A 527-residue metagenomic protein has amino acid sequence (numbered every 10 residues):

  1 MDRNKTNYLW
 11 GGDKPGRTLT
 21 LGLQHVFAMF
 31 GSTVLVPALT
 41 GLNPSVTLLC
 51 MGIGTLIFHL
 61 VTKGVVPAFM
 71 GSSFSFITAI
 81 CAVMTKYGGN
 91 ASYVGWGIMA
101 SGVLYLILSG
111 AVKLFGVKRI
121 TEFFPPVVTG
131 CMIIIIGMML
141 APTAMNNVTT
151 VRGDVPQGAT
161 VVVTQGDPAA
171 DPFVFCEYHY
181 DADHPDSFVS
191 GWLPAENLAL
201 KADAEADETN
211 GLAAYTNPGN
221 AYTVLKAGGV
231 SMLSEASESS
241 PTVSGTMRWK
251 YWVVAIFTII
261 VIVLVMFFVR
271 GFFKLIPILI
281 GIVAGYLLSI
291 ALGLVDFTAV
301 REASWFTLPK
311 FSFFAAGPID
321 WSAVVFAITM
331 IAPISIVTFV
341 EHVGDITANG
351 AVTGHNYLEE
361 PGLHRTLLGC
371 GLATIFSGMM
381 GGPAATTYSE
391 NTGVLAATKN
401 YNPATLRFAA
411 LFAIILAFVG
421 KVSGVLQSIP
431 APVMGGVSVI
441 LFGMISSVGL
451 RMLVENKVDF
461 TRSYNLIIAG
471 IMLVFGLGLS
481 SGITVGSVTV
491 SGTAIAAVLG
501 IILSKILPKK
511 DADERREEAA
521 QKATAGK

Functional and structural regions predicted by a protein language model:
M1-P67, I134, F173, K510-E517 (+1 more regions): N-terminal alpha-helical transmembrane segments of multi-pass membrane transport and channel/translocase proteins
R3, N7-G16, A38-H59, M330-P403: Membrane-embedded helical hairpins/re-entrant loop segments and their flanking transmembrane helices within multi-pass
G16-S32, T246-I259, I276-P277, S312-D345 (+1 more regions): Hydrophobic, membrane-embedded alpha-helices of multi-pass small-molecule transporters
L42-T47, G64-I77, I120-T129, K274-L279 (+5 more regions): Short, non-helical or kinked segments that cap or interrupt transmembrane helices
V65-A100: Membrane-interface helix-loop-helix modules in multi-pass membrane proteins
I80-Y87, M266, N391-L406, F412-L416: Interfacial segments of multi-pass membrane proteins
G88-V162, P218-A221, L225-T298, A410-E518: Membrane-embedded alpha-helical modules
E177-L233: Boundary regions of SH3-family modules and the immediately adjacent low-complexity/disordered segments in eukaryotic
